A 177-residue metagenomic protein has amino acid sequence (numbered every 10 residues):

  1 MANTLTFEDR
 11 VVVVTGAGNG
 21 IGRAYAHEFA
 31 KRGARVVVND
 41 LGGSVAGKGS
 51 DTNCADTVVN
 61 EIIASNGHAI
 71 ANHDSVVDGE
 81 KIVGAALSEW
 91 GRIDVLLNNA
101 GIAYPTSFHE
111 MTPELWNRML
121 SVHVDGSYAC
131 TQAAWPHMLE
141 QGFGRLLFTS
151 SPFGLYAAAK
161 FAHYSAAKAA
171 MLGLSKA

Functional and structural regions predicted by a protein language model:
L5-V37: Canonical Rossmann dinucleotide-binding motif of NAD(H)/NADP(H)-dependent dehydrogenases/reductases, specifically
V59, I63, I70-H73, V77-I93: Conserved amphipathic alpha-helix within the SDR
I62, S107-F108, T112-N117: Substrate-binding pocket helix/loop in short-chain dehydrogenase/reductase
E89-W90, T106-S107, A133-R145: A short helix-coil junction within the Rossmann-fold of NAD(P)-dependent oxidoreductases
T106-H109, Y156-A162: Active-site loop immediately N-terminal to the catalytic Tyr-X3-Lys motif of short-chain dehydrogenase/reductase
T131, A167, S175: Active-site helix of classical SDR
S151: Residue(s) in the substrate-gating loop at a strand-loop-helix junction that position the organic substrate next
